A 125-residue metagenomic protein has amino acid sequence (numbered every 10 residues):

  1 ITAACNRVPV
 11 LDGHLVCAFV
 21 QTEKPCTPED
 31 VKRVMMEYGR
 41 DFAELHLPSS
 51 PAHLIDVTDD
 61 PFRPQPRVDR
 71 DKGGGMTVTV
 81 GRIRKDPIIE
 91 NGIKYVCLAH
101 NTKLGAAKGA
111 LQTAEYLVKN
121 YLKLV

Functional and structural regions predicted by a protein language model:
I1-K94: C-terminal substrate-binding/catalytic lobe of Rossmann-fold NAD(P)-dependent oxidoreductases
D71-V125: NAD(P)-dependent Rossmann-like dehydrogenase/reductase catalytic/cofactor-binding core
